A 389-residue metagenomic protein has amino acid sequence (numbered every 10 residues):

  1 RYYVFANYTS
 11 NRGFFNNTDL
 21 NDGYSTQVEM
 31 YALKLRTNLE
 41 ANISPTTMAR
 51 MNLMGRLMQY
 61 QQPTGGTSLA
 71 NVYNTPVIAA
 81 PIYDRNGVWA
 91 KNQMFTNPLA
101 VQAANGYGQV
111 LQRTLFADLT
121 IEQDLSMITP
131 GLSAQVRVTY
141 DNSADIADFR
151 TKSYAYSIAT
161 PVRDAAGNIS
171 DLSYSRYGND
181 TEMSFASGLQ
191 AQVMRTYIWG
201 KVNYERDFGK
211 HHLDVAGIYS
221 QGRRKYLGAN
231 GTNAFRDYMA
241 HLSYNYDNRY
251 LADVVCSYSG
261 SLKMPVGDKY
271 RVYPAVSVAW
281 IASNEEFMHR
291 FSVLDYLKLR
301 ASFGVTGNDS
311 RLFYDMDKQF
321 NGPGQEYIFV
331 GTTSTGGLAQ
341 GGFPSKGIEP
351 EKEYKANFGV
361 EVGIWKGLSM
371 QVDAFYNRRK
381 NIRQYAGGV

Functional and structural regions predicted by a protein language model:
R1-Y60: Transmembrane beta-barrel wall of Gram-negative outer-membrane proteins
N38-T47, M51-L57, Q61-Y73, M94-T151 (+1 more regions): Extracellular/periplasmic, surface-exposed regions of secreted and cell-surface proteins
P45, D84-R85: Surface-exposed beta-strand edges and flanking loops
G66, T75, A79-D84: GHKL/Bergerat-fold ATPase module in large chromosome/replication-associated machines
